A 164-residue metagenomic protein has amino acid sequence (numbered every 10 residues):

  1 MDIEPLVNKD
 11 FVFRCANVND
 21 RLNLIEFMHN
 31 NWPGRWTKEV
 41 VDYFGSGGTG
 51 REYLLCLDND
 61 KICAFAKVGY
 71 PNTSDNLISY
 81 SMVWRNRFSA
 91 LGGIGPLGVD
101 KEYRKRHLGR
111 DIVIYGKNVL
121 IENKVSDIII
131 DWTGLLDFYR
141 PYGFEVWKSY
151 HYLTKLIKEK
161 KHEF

Functional and structural regions predicted by a protein language model:
M1-N8, L153-I157: Acyl-donor-binding surface of acyltransferase catalytic domains
D10-L24: A short beta-loop-alpha structural element at the N-terminal edge of CoA-dependent acyl/N-acetyltransferase catalytic
L24, R35-T37, A64-A66, S74-S79 (+4 more regions): Extended hydrophobic-aromatic, low-complexity segments
M28: A conserved mid-domain beta-alpha-beta active-site/ligand-binding segment of alpha/beta enzyme cores
W32-G98: A conserved beta-strand-loop-helix scaffold within acyl/acetyltransferase catalytic domains
P96-V99, K105-N118, P141: Conserved acetyl-CoA-binding loop-helix of GNAT-fold acetyltransferases
R110, E122, S126, W132-Y152 (+1 more regions): Conserved active-site alpha-helix within GNAT-family acetyltransferase domains
